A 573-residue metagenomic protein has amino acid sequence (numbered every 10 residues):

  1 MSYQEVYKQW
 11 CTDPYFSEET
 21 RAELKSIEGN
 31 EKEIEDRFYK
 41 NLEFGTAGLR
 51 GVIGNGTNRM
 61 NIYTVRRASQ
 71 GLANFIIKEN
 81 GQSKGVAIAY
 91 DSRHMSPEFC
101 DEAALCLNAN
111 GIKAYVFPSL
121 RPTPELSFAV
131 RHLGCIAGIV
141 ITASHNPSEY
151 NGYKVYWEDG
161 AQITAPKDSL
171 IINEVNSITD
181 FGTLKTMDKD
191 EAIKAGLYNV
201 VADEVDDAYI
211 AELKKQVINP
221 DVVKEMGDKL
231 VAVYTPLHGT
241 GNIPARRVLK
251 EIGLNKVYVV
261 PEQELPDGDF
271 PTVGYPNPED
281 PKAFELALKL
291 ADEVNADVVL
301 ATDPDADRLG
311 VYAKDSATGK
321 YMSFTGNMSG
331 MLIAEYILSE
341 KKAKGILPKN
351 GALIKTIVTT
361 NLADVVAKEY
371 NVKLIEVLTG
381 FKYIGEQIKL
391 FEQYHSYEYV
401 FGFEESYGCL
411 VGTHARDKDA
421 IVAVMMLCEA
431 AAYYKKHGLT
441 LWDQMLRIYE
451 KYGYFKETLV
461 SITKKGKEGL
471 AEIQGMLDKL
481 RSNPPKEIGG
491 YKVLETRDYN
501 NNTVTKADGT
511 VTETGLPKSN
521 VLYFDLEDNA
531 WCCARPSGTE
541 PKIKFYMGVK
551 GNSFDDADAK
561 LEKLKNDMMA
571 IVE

Functional and structural regions predicted by a protein language model:
E5-A103, A192-K229, T240: An N-terminal, well-structured beta->alpha segment
C11, E33-F38, L42, N151-E285 (+1 more regions): Gly/Ser/Thr-enriched, mixed-charge loops and adjacent short helices that form phosphate/oxyanion-binding elements
F38-N58, A143-N146, A232, P236-V248 (+4 more regions): Conserved phosphate/anionic-ligand binding catalytic regions in large, soluble enzymes, centered on
G85-D91, V231-Y234, L410, G548: Short glycine-rich or small-residue beta-strand-to-loop segments that form or flank ligand, phosphate, metal/Fe-S
A87-Y150, N255-G310: N-terminal small/polar loop signature for handling phosphorylated ligands or for N-terminal nucleophile
F99-L107, Y150-W157, D307-N327, A363: Short Gly/Thr/Asp-enriched flexible loops that form oxyanion-binding sites at enzyme active sites
Y156-T186, N327-N350, K355-D364, A420 (+1 more regions): Glycine-rich phosphate-binding loop plus the immediately following alpha-helix
D292, A296-V298, K320-M322, E340-R535 (+3 more regions): Phosphate-binding and adjacent anionic-ligand microenvironments
